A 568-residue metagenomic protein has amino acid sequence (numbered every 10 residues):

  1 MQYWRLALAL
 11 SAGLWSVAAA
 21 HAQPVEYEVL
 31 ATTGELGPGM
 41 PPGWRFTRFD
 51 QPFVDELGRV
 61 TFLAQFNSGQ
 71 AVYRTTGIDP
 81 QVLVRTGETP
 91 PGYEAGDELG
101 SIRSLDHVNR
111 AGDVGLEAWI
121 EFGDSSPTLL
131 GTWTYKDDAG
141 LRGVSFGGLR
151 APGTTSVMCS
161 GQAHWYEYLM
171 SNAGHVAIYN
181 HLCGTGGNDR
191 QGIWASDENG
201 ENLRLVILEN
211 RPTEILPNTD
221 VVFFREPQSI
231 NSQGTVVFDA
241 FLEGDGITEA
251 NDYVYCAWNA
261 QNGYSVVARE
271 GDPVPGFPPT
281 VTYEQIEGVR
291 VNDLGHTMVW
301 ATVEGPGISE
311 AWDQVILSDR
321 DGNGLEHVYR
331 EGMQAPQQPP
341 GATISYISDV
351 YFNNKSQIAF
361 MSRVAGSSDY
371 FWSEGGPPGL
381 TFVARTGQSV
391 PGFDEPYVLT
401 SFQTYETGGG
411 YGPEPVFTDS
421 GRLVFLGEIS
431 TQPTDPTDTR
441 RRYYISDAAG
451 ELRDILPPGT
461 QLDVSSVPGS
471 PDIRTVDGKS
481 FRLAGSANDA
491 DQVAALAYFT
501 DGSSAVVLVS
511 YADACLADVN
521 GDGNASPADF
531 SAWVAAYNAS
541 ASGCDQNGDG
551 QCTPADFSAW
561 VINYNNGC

Functional and structural regions predicted by a protein language model:
M1-Y3: N-terminal secretory signal peptides that target proteins for export/translocation
R5-S16: Bacterial N-terminal signal peptides
L6, Q51, D124, L516 (+1 more regions): Exposed boundary/loop context
L8, I78, E98, V398 (+5 more regions): Short linear sequence elements within intrinsically disordered, low-complexity coil regions
A18-A20: Intrinsic low-complexity/disordered segments
A22-A514: Conserved "turn/edge" positions that cap or connect secondary-structure elements within repeat/scaffolded domains
Y511-C568: Cellulosome-associated attachment modules in secreted, modular CAZymes
